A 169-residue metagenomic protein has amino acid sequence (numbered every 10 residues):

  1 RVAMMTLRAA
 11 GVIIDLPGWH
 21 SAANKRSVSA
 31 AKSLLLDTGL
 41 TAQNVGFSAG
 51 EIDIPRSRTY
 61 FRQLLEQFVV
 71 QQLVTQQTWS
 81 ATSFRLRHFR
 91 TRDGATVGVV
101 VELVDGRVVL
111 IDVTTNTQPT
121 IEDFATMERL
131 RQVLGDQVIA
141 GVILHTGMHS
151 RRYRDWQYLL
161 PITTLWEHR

Functional and structural regions predicted by a protein language model:
R1-R107: Accessory nucleic acid-recognition modules appended to NTPase machines
Q43, T120-I121, S150-R154: Switch/connector loops and helix/strand junctions flanking conserved nucleotide-binding motifs in nucleotide-processing
T78-W79, V104, R129-Q137: Arginine/glycine-rich "motif VI" loop of SF2 helicases in the C-terminal RecA-like domain
R90, I143-H145: Short beta-strand/turn micro-motifs composed of small residues that flank or help shape donor/cofactor-binding pockets
R107, I139-A140: Residues at the starts of beta-strands that form the adenosine-phosphate
R107-Q118: Active-site ExK catalytic segment of metal-dependent nucleases
N116-G135: Mg2+/Mn2+-dependent nuclease catalytic core
T146-R169: Domain-level recognition of nuclease-like catalytic cores that cleave nucleotide substrates
